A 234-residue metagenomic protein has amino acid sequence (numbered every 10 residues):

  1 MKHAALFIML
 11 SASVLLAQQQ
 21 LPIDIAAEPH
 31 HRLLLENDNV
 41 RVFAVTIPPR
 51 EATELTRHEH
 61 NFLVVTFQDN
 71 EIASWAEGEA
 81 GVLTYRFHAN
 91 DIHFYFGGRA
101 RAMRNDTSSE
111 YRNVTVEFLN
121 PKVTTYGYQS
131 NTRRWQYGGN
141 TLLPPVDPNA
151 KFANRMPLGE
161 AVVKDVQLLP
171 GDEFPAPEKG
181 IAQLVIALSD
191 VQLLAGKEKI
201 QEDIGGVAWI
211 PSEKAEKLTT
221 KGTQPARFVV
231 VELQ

Functional and structural regions predicted by a protein language model:
M1-A4: Positively charged n-region of N-terminal signal peptides that target proteins for export
M9-A17: Hydrophobic h-region of N-terminal signal peptides that target proteins for export in Gram-negative bacteria
E28-E54, E59-V64, T141-E178, A182 (+1 more regions): A short glycine-rich, His/Asp/Glu-containing loop-to-beta-strand
E36, E79-G98, G196-K214: Short acidic-glycine-tyrosine-enriched beta hairpin
T53-L55, A73-S74, Y95, A100-T107 (+3 more regions): Short beta-strand His + acidic residue motifs that chelate non-heme Fe in jelly-roll/DSBH and cupin folds
E59-G78, K179-G196: Glycine- and acidic-residue-biased ligand/ion/polar-headgroup-sensing regions
G98-P121, I181, P211-Q234: Ligand-binding loop in jelly-roll beta-barrel domains
R104-E160: Surface-exposed beta-loop interaction hotspot
